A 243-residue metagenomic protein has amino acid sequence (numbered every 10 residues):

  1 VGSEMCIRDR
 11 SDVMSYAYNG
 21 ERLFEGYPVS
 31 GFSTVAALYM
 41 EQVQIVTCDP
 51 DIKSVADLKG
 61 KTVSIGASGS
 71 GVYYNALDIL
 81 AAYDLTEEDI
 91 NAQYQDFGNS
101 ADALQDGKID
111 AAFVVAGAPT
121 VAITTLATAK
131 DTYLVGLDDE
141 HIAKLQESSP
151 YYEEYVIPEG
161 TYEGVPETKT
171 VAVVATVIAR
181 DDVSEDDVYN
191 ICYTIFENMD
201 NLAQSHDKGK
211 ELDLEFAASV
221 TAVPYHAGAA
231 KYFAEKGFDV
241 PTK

Functional and structural regions predicted by a protein language model:
V1-I7: Short, small-residue-biased leader/transition segments that mark boundaries at the very start of proteins
S3, Y18-N19, D49-P50: Mobile, glycine-rich extracellular loop/lid and propeptide segments that shape or gate substrate/ligand access
S11-V13, E21-R22, E87-I178, V183: Pocket-lining segment of extracytoplasmic ligand-binding domains
Y16-N19, S30-A37: Short beta-strand-centered segments that line the small-molecule binding cleft or hinge of alpha/beta clamshell
V29-F32, M40-Q42, G60, A129-T132 (+2 more regions): Extracytoplasmic
M40-D106, D200, E215, S219 (+1 more regions): Bilobed "Venus flytrap"/periplasmic-binding protein-like clamshell domains and structurally analogous long
T62, S68-D78, P150-A222: Ligand-binding clefts/hinges and TM-proximal coupling segments of bilobed small-molecule sensing domains
Q95, N99, Q105-D106, A116-A118 (+4 more regions): An extracytoplasmic/periplasmic, membrane-proximal ligand-sensing/linker region
